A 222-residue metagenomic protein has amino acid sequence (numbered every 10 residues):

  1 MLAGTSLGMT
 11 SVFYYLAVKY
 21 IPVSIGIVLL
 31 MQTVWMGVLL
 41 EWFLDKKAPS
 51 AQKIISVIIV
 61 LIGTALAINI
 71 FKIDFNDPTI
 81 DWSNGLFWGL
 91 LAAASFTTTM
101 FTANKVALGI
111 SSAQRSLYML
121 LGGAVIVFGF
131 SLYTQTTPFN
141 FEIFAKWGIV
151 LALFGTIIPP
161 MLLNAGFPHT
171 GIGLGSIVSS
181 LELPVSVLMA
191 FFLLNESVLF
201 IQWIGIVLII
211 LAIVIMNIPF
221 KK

Functional and structural regions predicted by a protein language model:
M1-S24, L66, A152-T170: Specific transmembrane alpha-helical segments of multi-pass solute transporters/efflux pumps, especially DMT/EamA
G4, G8, V12, V34-L39 (+7 more regions): Hydrophobic/small/kink-forming positions within alpha-helical transmembrane segments of polytopic membrane proteins
L7, P49-K72, I201-F220: Hydrophobic transmembrane alpha-helices of multi-pass small-molecule transport proteins
S11, G26-Q32, A103-A124, T156-F192: Helix-helix packing/entry segments at the starts of transmembrane helices
K19, I68-W82, S131-G148, F191 (+1 more regions): Membrane-interface helix termini and inter-helical loops of multi-pass transporters
Y20, K46-A48, G109, H169 (+1 more regions): Helix-loop interface residues and adjacent transmembrane-helix termini in multi-pass membrane transporters, primarily
T33-I58, P184-I204: C-terminal transmembrane-helix exit sites in multi-pass transporters
I54-G63, S83-L91, S95, T99-L153: Hydrophobic alpha-helical transmembrane segments of multi-pass integral membrane proteins, especially transporters
